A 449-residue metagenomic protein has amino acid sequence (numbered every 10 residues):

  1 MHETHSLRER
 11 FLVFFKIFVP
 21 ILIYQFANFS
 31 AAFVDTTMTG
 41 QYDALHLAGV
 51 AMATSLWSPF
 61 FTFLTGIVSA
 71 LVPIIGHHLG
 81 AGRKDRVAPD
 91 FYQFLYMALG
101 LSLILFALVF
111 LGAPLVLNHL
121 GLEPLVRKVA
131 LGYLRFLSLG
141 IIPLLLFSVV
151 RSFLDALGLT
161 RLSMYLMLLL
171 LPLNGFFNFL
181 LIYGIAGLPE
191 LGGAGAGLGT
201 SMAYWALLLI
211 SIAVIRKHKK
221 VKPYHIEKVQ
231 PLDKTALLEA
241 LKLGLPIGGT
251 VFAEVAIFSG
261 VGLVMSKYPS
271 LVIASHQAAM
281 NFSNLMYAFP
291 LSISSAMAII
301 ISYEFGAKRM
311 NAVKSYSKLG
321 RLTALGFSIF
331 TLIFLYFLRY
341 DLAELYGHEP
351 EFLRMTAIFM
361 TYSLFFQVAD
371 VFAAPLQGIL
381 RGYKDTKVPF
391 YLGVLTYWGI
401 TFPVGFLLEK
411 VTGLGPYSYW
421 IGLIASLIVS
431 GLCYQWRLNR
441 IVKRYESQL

Functional and structural regions predicted by a protein language model:
M1-I21, I75-I142, L188-L245, I301-F366 (+1 more regions): Short alpha-helical transmembrane segments in multi-pass integral membrane proteins
K16-D35, F136, F147, A203-L207 (+4 more regions): Transmembrane helical elements of multi-pass membrane transporters/channels
V19, D35, L71-V72, G112-A113 (+11 more regions): Hydrophobic/aromatic residues in alpha-helical transmembrane segments
I23, A27, A31, F60-L64 (+14 more regions): Residue-level hotspots within pore-lining transmembrane alpha-helices of multi-pass secondary transporters
S30-A48, L117-P124, L180-L191, F252-L285 (+3 more regions): Helix-terminus/linker motif at the lipid-water interface of multi-pass membrane proteins
L47-F110, L144-G158, L162-S163, S275-R339 (+2 more regions): Small-residue-rich hydrophobic transmembrane alpha-helices
V68, L137-D155, S163-N174, A196-I212 (+5 more regions): Short runs within selected transmembrane alpha-helices of multi-pass transporters and secretion channels
V109, S152, N178, I182 (+9 more regions): Structural signal for membrane-spanning alpha-helices in multi-pass inner-membrane proteins, emphasizing helix cores
